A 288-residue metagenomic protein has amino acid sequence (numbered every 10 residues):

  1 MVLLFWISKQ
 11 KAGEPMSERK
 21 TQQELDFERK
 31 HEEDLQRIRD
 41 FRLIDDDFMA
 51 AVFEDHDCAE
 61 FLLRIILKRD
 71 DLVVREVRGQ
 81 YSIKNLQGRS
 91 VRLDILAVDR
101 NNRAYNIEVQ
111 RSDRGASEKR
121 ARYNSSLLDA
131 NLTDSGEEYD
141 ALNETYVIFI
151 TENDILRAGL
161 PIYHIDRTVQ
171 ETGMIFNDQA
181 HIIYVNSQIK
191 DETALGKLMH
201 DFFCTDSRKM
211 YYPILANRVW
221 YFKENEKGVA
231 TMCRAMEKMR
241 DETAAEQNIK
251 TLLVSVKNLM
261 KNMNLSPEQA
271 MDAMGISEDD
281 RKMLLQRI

Functional and structural regions predicted by a protein language model:
V2-D178, D191-T193: Accessory alpha/beta interaction modules
V2-R39, L43, D47, V98-R100 (+2 more regions): Short, charged alpha-helical interaction segments and adjacent helix-coil junctions
F149-E152, N186-S187, K223: Pocket-edge structural micro-motifs
V169-D178, I183-Q188, L198, F202-T205: Low-complexity, glycine/alanine/valine/leucine- and proline-rich hydrophobic stretches
